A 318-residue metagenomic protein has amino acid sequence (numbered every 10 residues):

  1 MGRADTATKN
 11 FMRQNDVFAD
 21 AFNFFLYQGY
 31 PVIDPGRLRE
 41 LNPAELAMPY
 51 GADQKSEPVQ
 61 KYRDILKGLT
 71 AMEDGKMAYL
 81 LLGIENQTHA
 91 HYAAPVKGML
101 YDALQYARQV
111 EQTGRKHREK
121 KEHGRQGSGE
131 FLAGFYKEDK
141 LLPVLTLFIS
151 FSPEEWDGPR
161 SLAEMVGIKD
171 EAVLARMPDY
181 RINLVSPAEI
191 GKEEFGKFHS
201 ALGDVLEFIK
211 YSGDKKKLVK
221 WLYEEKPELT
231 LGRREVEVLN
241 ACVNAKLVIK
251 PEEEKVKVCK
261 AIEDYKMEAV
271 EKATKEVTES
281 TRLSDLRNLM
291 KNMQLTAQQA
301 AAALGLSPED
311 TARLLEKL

Functional and structural regions predicted by a protein language model:
M1-L318: Elongated, amphipathic alpha-helical interaction scaffolds
